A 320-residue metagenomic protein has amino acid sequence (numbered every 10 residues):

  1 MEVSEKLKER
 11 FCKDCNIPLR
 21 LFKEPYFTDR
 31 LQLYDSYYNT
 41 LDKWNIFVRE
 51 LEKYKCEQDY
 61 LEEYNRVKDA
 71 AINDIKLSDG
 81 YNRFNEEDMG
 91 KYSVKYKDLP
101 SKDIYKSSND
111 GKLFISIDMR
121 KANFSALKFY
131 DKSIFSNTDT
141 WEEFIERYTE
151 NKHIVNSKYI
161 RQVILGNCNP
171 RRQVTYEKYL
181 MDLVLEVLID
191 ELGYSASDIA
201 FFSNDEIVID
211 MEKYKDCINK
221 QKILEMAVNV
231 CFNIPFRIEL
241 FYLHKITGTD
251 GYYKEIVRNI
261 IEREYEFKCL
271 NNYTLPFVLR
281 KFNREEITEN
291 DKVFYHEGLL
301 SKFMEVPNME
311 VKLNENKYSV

Functional and structural regions predicted by a protein language model:
E2-D110, V163-K178, F201, D210-E212 (+1 more regions): Common nucleic-acid-contacting/processivity interface regions adjacent to the catalytic cores of nucleic-acid enzymes
S4, K8, D14-K23, F27-R30 (+5 more regions): Short, structured coil/loop segments at alpha-helix boundaries
L7-F11, Y34-Y37, W44-F47, V67 (+8 more regions): Generic structural signal of hydrophobic/aromatic residues within well-ordered alpha-helices of folded domains
N16, N39, N45, N65 (+18 more regions): Detector for Asparagine
R49, R66, N82-S197, F201-N204: Helical catalytic core of nucleic-acid polymerases
N167-R171, C217-V320: C-terminal polymerase-core module
F201-D210, L240-G248: A glycine-rich phosphate-binding loop feature that marks nucleotide/adenosyl-phosphate handling sites
I207-K220: Catalytic palm subdomain of template-directed nucleic-acid polymerases, centered on the conserved carboxylate motif
